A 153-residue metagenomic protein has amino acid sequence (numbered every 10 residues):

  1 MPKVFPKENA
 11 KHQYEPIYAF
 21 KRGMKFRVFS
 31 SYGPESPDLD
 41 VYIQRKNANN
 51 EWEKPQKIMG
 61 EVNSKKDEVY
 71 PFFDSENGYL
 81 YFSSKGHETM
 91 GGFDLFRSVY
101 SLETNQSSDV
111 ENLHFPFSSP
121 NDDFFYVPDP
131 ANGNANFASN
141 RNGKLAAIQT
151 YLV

Functional and structural regions predicted by a protein language model:
M1-V153: Short, conserved micro-motifs composed of acidic
